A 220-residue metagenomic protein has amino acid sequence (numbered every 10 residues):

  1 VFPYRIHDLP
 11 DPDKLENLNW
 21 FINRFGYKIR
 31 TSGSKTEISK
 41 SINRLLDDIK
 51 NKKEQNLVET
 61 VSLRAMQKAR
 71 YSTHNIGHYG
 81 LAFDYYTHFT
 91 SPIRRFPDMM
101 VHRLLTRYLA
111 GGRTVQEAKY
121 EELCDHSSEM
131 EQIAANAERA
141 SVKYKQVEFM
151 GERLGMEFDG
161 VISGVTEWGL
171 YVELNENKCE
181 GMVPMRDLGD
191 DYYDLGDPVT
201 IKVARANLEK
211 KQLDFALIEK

Functional and structural regions predicted by a protein language model:
V1-R5: Glycine-rich phosphate/pyrophosphate-binding loops and their adjacent beta-strand/loop elements at enzyme active sites
D8, D13, L18, N23-K220: Structured C-terminal cores of nucleic-acid metabolism proteins
